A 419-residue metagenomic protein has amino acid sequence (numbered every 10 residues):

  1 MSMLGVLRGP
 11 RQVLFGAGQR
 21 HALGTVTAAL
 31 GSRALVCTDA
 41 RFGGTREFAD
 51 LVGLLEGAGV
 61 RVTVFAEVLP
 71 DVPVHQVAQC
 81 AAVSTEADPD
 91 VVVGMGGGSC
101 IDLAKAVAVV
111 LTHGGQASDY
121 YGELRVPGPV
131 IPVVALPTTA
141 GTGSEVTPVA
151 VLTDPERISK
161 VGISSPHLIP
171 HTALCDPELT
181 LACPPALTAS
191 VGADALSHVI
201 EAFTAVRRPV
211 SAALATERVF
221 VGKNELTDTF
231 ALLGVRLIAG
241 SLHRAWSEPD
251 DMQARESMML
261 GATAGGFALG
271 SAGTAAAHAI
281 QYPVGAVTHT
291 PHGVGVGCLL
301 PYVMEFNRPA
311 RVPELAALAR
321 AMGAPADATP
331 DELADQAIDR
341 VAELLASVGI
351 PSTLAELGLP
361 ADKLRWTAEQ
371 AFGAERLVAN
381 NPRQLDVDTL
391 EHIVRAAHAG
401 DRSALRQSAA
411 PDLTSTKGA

Functional and structural regions predicted by a protein language model:
M1-V91, L354: ATP/NTP phosphate-donor binding region
P10-R11, A17-G18, T38-A40, V68 (+9 more regions): Fold-independent oxyanion-binding glycine-rich loops and adjacent beta-strand/coil segments at enzyme active sites
S84-L124, V130-T138, I280: A short, small-residue-rich loop immediately preceding and capping a beta-strand
T112-A213, R218-V219, A316-A321: A glycine/threonine-rich phosphate-anchoring loop and its flanking beta-alpha core in nucleotide/phosphate-binding
L196-I200, M258-G266, I280, L300 (+4 more regions): Short alpha-helical scaffolding segments that buttress acidic/His motifs in well-ordered protein cores
R208-R340: Active-site segments that bind and position negatively charged phosphate/pyrophosphate groups
L315, P325-A419: C-terminal charged capping/lid subdomain of soluble metabolic enzymes
